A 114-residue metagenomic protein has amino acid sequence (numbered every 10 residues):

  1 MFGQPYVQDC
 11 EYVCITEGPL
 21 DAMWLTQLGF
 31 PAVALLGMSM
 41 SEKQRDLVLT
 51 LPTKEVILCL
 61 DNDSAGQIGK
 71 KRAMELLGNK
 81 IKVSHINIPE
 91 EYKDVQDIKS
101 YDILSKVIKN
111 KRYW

Functional and structural regions predicted by a protein language model:
M1-E11: Glycine-/acidic-rich phosphate or pyrophosphate-binding loops and their flanking alpha/beta elements
C10-V13, A22-W114: TOPRIM fold recognition
